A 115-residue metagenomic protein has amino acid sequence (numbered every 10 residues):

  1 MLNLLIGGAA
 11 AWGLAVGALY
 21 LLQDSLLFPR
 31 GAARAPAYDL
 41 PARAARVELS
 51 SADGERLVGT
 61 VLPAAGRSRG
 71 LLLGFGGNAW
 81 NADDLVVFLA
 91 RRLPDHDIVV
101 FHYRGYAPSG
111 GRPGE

Functional and structural regions predicted by a protein language model:
L4-L49: An N-terminal hydrophobic leader/cap segment in hydrolases
A52-E115: Membrane-embedded segments
